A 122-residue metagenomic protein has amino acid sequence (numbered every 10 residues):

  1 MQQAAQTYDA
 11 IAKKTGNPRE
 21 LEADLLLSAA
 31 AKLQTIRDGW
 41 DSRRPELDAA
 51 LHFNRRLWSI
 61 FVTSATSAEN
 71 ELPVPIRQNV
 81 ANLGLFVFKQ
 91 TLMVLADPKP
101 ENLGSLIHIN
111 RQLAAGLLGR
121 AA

Functional and structural regions predicted by a protein language model:
M1-S59, T66-S67, E71, R77-A122: N-terminal intrinsically disordered, cationic/polar leader segments that include organellar targeting peptides
